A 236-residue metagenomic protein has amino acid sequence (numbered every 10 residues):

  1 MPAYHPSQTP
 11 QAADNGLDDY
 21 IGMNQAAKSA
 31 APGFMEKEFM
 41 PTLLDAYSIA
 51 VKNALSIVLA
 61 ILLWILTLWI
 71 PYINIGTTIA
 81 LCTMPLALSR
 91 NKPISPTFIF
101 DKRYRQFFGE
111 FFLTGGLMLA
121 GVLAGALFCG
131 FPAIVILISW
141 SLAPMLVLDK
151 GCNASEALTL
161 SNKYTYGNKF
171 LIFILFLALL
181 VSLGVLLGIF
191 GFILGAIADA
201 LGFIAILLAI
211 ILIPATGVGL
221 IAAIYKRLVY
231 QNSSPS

Functional and structural regions predicted by a protein language model:
M1-D45, I94-P96, V229-S236: Low-complexity, intrinsically disordered extramembrane tails and loops of integral membrane proteins
G22, W64-I94, V122-T159, G195-S233: Selective recognition of hydrophobic, aromatic-rich stretches within alpha-helical transmembrane segments of polytopic
A31-K52, S95-R105, S155-Y166: A short amphipathic helical element positioned immediately N-terminal to and/or at the very start of a transmembrane
S48-L62, F108, Y166-I174: Membrane-interface helix starts
S56-I57, F107-F111, I172, D199 (+1 more regions): Residue-level signature of transmembrane alpha-helical entry/exit and packing/kink sites in multi-pass membrane
S56-N74, I174-L187: Hydrophobic alpha-helical transmembrane segments of multi-pass membrane transport/permease proteins
K102-A126, I172: Alpha-helical membrane-spanning segments of integral membrane proteins, especially the hydrophobic core of TM bundles
